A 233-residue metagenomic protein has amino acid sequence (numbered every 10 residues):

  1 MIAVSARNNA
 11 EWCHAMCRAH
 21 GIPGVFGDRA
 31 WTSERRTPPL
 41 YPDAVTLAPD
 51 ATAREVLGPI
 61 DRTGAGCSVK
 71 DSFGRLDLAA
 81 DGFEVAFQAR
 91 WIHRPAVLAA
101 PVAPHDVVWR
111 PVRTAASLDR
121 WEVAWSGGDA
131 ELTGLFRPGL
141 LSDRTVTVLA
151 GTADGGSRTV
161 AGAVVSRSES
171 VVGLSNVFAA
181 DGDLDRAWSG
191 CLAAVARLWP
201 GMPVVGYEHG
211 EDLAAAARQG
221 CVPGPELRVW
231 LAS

Functional and structural regions predicted by a protein language model:
M1-T63, S72-R75, W125-R144: N-terminal charged segments
I22-G24, G82-F83, T145-V146, C221: Short glycine-aromatic motifs
D28, L40-P42, G64, F87-A89 (+4 more regions): Sequence-level motif detector for i,i+2 pairs with an aromatic at +2
R29, E84-H93, S157-R167, V171-G173 (+1 more regions): Conserved beta-strand in the GNAT
L47-A116, L192, A196, G201-S233: Acyl-donor-binding surface of acyltransferase catalytic domains
T114-A124: A short, well-structured alpha-helix characteristic of acyl/acetyltransferase catalytic modules
A124-L192: A mid-sequence, solvent-exposed acidic-amphipathic segment
